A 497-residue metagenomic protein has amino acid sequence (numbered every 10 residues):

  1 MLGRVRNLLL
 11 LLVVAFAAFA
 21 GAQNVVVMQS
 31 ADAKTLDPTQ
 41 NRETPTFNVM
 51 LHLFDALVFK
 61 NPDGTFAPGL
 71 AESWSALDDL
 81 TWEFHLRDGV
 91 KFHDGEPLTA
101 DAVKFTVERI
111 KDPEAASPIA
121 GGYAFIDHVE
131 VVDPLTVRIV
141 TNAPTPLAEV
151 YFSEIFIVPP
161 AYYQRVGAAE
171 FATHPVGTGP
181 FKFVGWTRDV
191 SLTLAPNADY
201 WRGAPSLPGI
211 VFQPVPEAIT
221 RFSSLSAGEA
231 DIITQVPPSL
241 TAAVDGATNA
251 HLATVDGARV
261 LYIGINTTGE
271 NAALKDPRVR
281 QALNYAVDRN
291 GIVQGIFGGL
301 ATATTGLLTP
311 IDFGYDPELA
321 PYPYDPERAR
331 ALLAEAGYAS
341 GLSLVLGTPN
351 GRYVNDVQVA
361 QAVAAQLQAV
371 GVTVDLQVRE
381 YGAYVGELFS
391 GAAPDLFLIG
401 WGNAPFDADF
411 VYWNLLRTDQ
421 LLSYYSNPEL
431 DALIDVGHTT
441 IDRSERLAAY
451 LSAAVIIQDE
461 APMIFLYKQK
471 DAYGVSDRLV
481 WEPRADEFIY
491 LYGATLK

Functional and structural regions predicted by a protein language model:
R6, S75, H85, A120-Y162: Surface-exposed binding/hinge segments that line and control ligand-binding clefts or catalytic entry sites
M28-D78, E108, V176: N-terminal lobe/hinge region of extracytoplasmic solute-binding protein
A31-F47, L70-A71, E96, P118-I119 (+6 more regions): A structural "hinge/loop" feature
T65, F152-P205, G209, I219 (+2 more regions): Gly/Pro-rich hinge or "lid" segments in bacterial periplasmic/extracellular proteins
E72-A116, V132, R138, R221-S224 (+1 more regions): Aromatic- and charge-enriched surface segment that lines or borders ligand/interaction sites
T99-T106, P134-V140, G179-P180, L207-G209 (+5 more regions): Alpha-helical secondary-structure segments
T141, T187, L261, V287-G314 (+2 more regions): Detector for C-terminal structural segments
N197-A243, T373: Ligand-site clamp/hinge motif
